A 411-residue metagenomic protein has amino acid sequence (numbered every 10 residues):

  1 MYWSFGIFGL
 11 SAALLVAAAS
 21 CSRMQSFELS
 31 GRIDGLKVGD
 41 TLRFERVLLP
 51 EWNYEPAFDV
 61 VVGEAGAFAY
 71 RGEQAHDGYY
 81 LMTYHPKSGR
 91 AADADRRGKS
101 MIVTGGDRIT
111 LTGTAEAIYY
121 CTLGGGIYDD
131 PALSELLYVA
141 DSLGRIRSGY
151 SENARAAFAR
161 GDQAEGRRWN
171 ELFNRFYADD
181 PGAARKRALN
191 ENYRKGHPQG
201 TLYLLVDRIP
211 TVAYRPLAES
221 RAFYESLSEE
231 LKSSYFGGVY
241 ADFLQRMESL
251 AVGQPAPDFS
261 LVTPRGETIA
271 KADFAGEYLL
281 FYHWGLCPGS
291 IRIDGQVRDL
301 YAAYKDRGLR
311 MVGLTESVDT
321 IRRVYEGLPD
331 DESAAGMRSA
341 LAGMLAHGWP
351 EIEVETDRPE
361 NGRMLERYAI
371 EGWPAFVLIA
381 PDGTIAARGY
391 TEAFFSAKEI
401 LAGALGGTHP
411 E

Functional and structural regions predicted by a protein language model:
M1-R32, T408-E411: Bacterial Sec-dependent N-terminal signal peptides
C21-F176: A non-transmembrane, solvent-exposed segment enriched in polar/low-complexity residues
K195-P198, E230-G238: Short solvent-exposed coil/turn linkers within tandem alpha-helical repeat scaffolds
K195-P210: Amphipathic alpha-helical repeat scaffolds of TPR domains
G238-K271, A346-V354, R358, A397-L401 (+1 more regions): N-terminal "domain-start" segment that seeds a small globular fold
I269-V297, R310, L314: Short active-site neighborhood of thiol/selenol oxidoreductases, capturing the structured segment around
R292-L345, E355-L365: Structural microenvironment flanking redox-active thiols in thiol-disulfide oxidoreductases
A346-H347, E355-A402: Thiol/disulfide oxidoreductase modules built on the thioredoxin-like
